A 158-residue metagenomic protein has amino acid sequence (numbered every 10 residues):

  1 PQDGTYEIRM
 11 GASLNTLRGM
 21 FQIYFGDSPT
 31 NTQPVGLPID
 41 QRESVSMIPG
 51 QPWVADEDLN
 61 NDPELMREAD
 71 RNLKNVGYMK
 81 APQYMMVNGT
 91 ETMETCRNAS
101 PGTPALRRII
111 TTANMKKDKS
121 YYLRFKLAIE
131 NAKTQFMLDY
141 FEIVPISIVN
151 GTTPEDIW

Functional and structural regions predicted by a protein language model:
P1-W158: Extracytoplasmic
